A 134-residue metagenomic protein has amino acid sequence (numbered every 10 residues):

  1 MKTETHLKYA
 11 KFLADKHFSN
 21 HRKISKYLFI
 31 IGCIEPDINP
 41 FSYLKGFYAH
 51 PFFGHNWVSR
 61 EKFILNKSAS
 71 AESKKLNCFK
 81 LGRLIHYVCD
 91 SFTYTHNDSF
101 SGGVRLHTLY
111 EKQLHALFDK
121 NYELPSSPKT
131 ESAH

Functional and structural regions predicted by a protein language model:
M1-H134: N-terminal membrane-targeting hydrophobic helices
